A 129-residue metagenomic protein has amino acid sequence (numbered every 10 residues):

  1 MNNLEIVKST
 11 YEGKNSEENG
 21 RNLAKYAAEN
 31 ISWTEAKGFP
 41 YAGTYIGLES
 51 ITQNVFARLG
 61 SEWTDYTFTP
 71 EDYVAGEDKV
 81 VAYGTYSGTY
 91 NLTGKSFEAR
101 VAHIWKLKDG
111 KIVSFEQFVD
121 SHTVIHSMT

Functional and structural regions predicted by a protein language model:
M1-N30: Short acidic-aromatic low-complexity motifs
N2, Q53-T129: A beta-strand edge to alpha-helix "cap/lid" segment located at domain peripheries
K8-S9, A36-P40, Y90: Residue-level detector of alpha-helix boundaries and kinks
T10-G13, Y41, S114: Short, flexible active-site loop motifs that bind/organize anionic cofactors or intermediates
G20, A24-G76: A solvent-exposed, acidic/Ser-Thr-rich amphipathic alpha-helical stretch
